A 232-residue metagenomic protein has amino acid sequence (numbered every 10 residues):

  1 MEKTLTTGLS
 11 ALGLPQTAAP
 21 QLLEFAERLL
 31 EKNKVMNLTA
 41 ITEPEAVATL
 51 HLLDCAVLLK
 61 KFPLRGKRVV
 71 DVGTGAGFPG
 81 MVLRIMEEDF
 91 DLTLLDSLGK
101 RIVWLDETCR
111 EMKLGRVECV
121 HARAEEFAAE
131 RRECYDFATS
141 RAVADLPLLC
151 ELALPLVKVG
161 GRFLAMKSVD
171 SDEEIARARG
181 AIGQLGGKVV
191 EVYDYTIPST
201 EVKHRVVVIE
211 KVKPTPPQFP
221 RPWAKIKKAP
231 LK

Functional and structural regions predicted by a protein language model:
M1-G66, V70, K100-V117: Class I SAM-dependent transferase core
T42, H121-R123, E191-Y193: Short loop/edge segments at beta-strand edges and connector loops that shape dinucleotide/nucleotide cofactor-binding
E45, A56-A144, C150-E151: Conserved SAM/SAH cofactor-binding pocket of Class I
E87, V157-V159: Helix-to-beta-strand junctions that scaffold the AdoMet/dcAdoMet cofactor pocket in Class I SAM-dependent enzymes
R101-V103, S171, I175: Short alpha-helix immediately C-terminal to the canonical SAM-binding loop
E125, S168-D172, I197: Short "lid" loop at the C-terminus of a central beta-strand within the Rossmann-like core of SAM-dependent
G160-D170: Conserved beta-strand signature within the Rossmann-like core of class I S-adenosyl-L-methionine
A176-K232: SAM/dcSAM-binding transferase cores
